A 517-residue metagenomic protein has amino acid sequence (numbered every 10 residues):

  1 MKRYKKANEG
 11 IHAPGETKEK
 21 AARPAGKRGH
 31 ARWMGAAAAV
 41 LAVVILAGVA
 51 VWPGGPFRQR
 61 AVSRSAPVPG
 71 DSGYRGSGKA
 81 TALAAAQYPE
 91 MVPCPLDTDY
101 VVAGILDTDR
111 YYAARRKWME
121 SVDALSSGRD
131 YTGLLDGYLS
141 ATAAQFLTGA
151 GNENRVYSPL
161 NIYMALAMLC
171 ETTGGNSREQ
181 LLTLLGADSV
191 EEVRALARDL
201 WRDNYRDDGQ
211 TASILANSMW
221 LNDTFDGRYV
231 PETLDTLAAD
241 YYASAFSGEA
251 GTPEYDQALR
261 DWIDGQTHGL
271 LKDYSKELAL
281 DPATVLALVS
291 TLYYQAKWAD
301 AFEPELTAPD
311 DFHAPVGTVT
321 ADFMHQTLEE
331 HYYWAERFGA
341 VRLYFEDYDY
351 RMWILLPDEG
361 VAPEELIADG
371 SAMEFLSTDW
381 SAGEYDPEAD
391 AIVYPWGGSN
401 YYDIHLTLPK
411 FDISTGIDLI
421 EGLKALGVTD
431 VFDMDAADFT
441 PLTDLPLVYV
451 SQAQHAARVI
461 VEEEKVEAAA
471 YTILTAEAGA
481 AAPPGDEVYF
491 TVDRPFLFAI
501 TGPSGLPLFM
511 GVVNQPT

Functional and structural regions predicted by a protein language model:
K2-K5, E9, R23, W33-A39 (+2 more regions): Detector for small/aliphatic-rich hydrophobic stretches
G15-R28: Juxtamembrane low-complexity tails/linkers enriched in Ser/Thr-Pro and polybasic
W33-A39, V44-P69, R116, D433 (+6 more regions): Non-catalytic interaction/Regulatory regions outside core domains
G73-A103, N152-I162, V190-L366, P387-P483: Non-catalytic, conformational "gating/processing" segments within enzyme and secreted inhibitor domains
L139-S140, N154-R178, R342-Y344, P484-T517: Feature captures eukaryotic membrane-trafficking machinery centered on endolysosomal pathways and lysosome-related
L376-T378: N-terminal leader/propeptide and maturation segments of large enzyme subunits in energy/redox metabolism and hydrolases
W380-A382: Compact, glycine/acidic-enriched structural inserts
